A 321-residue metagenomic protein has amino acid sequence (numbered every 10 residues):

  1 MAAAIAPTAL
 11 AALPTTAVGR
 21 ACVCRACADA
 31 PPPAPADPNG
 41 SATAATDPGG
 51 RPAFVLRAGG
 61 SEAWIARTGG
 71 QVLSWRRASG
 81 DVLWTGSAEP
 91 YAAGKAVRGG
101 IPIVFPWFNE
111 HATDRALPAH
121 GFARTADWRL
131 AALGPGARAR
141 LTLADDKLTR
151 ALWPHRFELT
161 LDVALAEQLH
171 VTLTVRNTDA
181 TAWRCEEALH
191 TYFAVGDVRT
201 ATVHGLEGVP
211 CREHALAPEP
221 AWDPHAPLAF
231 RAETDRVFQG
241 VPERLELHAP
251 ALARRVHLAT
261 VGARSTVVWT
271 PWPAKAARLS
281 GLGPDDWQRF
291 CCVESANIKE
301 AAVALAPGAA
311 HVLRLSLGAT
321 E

Functional and structural regions predicted by a protein language model:
A2-R98, E243-R264, P307-E321: Beta-strand-rich N-terminal accessory domains
S74-R76, T181-E187: Short, hydrophobic/aromatic beta-strand segments
G94-A96, V104, A249-C292: Glycine-rich active-site loops that engage anionic ligands at enzyme catalytic sites
L117-A166: Extended, loop-rich substrate-binding clefts of extracytoplasmic carbohydrate-active enzymes
L159, L169-V171, H311: Hydrophobic core residues within well-ordered beta-strands of beta-rich domains
V175-D179, A319: Asparagine-centered strand-capping/turn motif at beta-strand->loop junctions
A182-R184, Y192-V267: Active-site/ligand-binding surface loops and adjacent short beta/alpha elements that line catalytic pockets across
D286-E321: C-terminal structured interaction module
